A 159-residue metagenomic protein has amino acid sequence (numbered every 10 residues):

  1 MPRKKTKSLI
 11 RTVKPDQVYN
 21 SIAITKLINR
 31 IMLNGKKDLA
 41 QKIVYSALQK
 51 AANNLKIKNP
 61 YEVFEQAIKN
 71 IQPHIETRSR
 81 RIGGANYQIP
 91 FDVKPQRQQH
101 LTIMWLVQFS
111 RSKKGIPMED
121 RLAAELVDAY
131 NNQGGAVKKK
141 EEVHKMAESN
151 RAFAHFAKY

Functional and structural regions predicted by a protein language model:
M1-N34, D38, Y45-Y159: Strongly charged
